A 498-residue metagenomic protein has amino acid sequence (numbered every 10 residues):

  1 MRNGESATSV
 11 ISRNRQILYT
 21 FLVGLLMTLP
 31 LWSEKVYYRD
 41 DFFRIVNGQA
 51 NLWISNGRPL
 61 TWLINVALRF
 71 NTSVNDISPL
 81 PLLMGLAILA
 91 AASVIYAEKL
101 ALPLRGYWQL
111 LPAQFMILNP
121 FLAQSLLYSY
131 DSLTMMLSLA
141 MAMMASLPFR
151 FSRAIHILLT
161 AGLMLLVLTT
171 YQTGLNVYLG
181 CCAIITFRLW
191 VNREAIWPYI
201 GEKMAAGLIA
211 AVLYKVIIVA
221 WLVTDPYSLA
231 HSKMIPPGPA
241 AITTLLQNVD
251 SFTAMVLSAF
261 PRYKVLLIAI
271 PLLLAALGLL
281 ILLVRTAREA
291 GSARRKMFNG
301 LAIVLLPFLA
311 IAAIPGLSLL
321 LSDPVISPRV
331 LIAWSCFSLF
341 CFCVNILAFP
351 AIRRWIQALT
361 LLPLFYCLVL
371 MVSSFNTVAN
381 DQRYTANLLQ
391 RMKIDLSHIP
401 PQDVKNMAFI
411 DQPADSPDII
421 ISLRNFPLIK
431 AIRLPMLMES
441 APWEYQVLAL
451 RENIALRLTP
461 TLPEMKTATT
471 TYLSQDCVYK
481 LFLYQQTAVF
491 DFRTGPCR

Functional and structural regions predicted by a protein language model:
R2-S55, P59-L60, N65, R69-A91 (+11 more regions): Intrinsically disordered, polar/acidic, low-complexity terminal segments
T20, P112-A113, T160, G207 (+2 more regions): Hydrophobic alpha-helical transmembrane segments of polytopic
M27-L83, L89-A90, V94, S129 (+4 more regions): Transmembrane catalytic cores of multi-pass membrane glycosyltransferases and polysaccharide-assembly enzymes
I54, R58, G85, L104-F149 (+2 more regions): Membrane-interface micro-motifs in multi-pass membrane enzymes
V94-I95, M144-P148, C181-L189, A275-L279 (+1 more regions): Transmembrane alpha-helices and membrane-interface helical segments of multi-pass integral membrane enzymes
A123-L126, G174-V177, D415-I419: Short catalytic/ligand-binding loop motif for oxyanion handling, primarily in non-cytosolic enzymes, centered on
A142-I157, V191-E194: Membrane-interface transmembrane helices that cradle and orient dolichyl/undecaprenyl
E289-A386: Long, well-ordered mid-to-C-terminal structural blocks that present hydrophobic/aromatic surfaces
